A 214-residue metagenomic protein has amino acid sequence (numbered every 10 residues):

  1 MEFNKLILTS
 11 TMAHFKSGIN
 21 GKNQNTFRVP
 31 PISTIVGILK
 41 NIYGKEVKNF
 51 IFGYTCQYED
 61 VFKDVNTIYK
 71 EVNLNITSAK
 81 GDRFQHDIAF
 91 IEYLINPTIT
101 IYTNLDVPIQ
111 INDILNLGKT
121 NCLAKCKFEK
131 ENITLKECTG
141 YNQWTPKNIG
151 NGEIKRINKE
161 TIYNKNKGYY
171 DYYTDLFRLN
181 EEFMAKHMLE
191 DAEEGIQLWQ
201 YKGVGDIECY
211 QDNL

Functional and structural regions predicted by a protein language model:
M1, A13, K40, Q85-A89: Residue-level detector of functional hotspots within protein domains
M1-N20: N-terminal, Lys/Arg- and Ser/Thr-rich interaction peptides
F3, N49-I51, N96-T98: Extracellular structured ligand-interaction cores
K5-I7, G53, T100-Y102: Beta-strand secondary-structure signal
A13, N25-F27, E92: Flexible, active-site-adjacent loop/turn segments at secondary-structure boundaries
A13-H14, K45-N49, P108-I109: Primarily extracytoplasmic ectodomains and periplasmic/lumenal surface modules that are beta-strand-rich
I19-K80: Glycine/small-residue-rich interface belts in oligomeric ring/scaffold proteins and their assembly partners
E59-L214: Internal, well-folded beta-alpha domain core
